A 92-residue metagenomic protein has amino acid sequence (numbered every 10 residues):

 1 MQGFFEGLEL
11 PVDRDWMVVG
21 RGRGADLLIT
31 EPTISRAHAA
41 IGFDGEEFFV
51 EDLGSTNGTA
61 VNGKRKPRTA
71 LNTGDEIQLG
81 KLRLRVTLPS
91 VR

Functional and structural regions predicted by a protein language model:
M1, E46-E51: Short, well-ordered strand-loop elements centered on a beta-strand within folded domains, enriched for acidic residues
M1-T30, G42, L82, R92: Intrinsically disordered, low-complexity acidic Ser/Thr-rich regulatory segments
Q2, P32-I34, T69-A70: Short solvent-exposed loop/turn micro-motifs enriched in small/polar/acidic residues
R14, G22-G24, I34-R36, G45-E46 (+3 more regions): A generic structural motif
T30-P32, E51: Surface-exposed loop and edge beta-strand positions of immunoglobulin-like domains
F49, G54, A60-R92: C-terminal boundary/linker segments immediately following FHA domains
